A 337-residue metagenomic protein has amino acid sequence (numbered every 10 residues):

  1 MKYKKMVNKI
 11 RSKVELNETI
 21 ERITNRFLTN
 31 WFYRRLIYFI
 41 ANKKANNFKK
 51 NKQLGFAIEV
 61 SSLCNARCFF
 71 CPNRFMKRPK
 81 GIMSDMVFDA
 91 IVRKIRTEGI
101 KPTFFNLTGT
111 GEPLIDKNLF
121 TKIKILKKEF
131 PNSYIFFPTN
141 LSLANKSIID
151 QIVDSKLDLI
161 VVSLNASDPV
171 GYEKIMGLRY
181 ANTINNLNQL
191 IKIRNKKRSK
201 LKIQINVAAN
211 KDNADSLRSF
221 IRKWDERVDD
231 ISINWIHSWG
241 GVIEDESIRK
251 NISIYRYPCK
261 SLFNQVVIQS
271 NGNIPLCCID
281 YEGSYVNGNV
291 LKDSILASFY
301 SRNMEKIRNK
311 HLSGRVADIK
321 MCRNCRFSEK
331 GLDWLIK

Functional and structural regions predicted by a protein language model:
K2-K5, K9-E15, K192-K202, W224-I254 (+1 more regions): C-terminal accessory region of radical SAM enzymes
N8-L159, I175, N185, L332-K337: Conserved alpha-helical substructure of the radical SAM core
K49-K50, R256-K260: Short loop/turn motifs at secondary-structure junctions and domain boundaries
E59, G99-T108, E129-F130, Y134-F136 (+3 more regions): Conserved C-terminal portion of the radical SAM core fold that forms the substrate/S-adenosylmethionine-binding
C64, C68-C71, C259, C277-C278 (+1 more regions): Short cysteine clusters
K77-P79, D168-I175, V242-I243: A short acidic, helix-capping loop that chelates divalent metal ions and anchors anionic groups
M83, L114-K117, L178, D212-D215 (+1 more regions): Residue-level signal for the nucleotide or nucleotide-sugar donor/cofactor binding architecture
L141, L164-P169: A glycine-centered beta->alpha junction motif in the catalytic cores of kinase/phosphotransferase enzymes
